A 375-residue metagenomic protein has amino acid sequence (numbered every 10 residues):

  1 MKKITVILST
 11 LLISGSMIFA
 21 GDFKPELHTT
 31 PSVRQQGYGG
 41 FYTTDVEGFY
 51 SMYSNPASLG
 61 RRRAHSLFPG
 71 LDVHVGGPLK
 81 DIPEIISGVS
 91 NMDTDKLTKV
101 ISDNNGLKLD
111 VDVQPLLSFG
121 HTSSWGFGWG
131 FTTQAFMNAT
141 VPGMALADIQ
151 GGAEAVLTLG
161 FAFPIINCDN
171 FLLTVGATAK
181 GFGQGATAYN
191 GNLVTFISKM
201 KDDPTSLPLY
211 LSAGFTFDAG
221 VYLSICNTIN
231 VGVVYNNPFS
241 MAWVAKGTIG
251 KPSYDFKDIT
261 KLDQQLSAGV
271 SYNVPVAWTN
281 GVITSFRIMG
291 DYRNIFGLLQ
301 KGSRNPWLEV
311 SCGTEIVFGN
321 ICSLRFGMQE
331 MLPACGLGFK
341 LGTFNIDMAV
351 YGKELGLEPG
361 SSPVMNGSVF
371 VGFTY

Functional and structural regions predicted by a protein language model:
M1-S32: Cleavable N-terminal export/targeting peptides
G21-Y375: Subset of outer-membrane beta-barrel
